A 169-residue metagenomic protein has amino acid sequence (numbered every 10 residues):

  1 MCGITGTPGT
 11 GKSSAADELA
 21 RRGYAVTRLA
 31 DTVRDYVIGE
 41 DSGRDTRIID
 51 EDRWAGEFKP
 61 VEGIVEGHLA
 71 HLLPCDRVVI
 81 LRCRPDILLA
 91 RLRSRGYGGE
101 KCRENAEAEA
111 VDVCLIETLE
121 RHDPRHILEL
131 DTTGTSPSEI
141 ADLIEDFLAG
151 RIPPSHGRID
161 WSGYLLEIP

Functional and structural regions predicted by a protein language model:
I4: Hydrophobic anchor at the beta1->P-loop junction of P-loop NTPases
T7, L19: P-loop (Walker A) phosphate-binding loop of NTP-binding proteins
K12: Conserved lysine of the Walker
A15-A16: Post-Walker A alpha-helix
Y24-L73, D160, L165: ATP-dependent small-molecule kinase phosphotransfer cores that center on conserved nucleotide phosphate-binding segments
G63, V78-I80: Short, well-ordered beta-strand core segments
C83-L128, T132-G134, A149: A glycine- and Lys/Arg-enriched "phosphate-lid" helix/loop adjacent to the NTP-binding pocket of small-molecule kinases
E120-P169: NTP-dependent small-molecule kinase module
